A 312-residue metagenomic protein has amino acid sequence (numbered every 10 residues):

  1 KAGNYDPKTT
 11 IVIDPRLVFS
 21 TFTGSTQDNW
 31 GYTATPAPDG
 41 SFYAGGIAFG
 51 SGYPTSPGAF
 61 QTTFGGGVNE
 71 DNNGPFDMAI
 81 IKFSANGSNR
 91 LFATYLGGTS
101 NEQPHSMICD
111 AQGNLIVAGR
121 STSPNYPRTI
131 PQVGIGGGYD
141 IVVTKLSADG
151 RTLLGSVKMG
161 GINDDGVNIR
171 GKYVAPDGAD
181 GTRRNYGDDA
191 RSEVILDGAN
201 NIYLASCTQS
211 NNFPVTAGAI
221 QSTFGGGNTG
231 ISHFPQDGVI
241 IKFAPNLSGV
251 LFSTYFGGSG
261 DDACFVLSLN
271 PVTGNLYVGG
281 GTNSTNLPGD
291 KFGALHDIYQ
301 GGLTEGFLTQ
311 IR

Functional and structural regions predicted by a protein language model:
K1-G3: A generic structural motif
Y5-R312: A sequence-level/structural motif corresponding to short, flexible coil/turn segments enriched in small polar residues
